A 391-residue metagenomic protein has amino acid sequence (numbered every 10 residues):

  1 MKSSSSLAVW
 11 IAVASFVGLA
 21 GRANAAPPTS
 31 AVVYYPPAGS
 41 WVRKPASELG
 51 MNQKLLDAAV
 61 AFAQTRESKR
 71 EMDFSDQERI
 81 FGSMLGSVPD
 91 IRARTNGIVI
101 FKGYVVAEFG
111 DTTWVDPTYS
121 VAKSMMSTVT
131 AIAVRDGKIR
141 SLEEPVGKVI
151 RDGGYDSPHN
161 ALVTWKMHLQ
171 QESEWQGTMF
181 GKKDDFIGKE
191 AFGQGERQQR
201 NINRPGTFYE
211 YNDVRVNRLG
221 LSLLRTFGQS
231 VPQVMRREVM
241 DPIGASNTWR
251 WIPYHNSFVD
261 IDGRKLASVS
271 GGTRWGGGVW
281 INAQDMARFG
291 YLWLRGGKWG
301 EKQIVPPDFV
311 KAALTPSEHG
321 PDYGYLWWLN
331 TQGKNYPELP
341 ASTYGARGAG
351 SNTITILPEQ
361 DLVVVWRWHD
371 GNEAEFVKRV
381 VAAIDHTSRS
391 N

Functional and structural regions predicted by a protein language model:
S3-S4, I11-D111, D136-R140, R225 (+2 more regions): N-terminal leader/targeting segments and the immediately adjacent pre-domain N-terminus
V42-R43, Q64, S68-P89, T118 (+2 more regions): Active-site-proximal loop and beta-strand segments within enzyme catalytic domains
N52, G103, P117-L142, H168 (+3 more regions): Active-site SXXK
V105-W114, G177-H255, G277: Catalytic-site signature segments of enzymes, centered on catalytic residues
S124, R215-S222, G277-K298, N352-H369: Active-site-proximal alpha-helical segments within enzyme catalytic domains
D136-W175, F227-G276: Active-site helix/loop module of the DD-peptidase/beta-lactamase fold, centered on the serine-lysine SxxK catalytic
N247, I252, F258-T273, T315-V363: Active-site Gly/Thr loop motif
A346-N391: Structured C-terminal helix/loop/strand segments within mature extracytoplasmic catalytic/sensor domains
